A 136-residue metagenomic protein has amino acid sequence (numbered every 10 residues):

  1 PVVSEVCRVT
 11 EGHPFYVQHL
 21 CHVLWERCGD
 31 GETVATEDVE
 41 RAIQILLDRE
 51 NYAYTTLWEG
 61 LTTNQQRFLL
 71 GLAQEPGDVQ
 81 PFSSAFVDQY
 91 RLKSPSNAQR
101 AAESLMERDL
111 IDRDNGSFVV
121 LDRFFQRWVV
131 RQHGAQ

Functional and structural regions predicted by a protein language model:
S4, G12, Y16-P95: Winged-helix-like regulatory helical subdomains adjacent to P-loop NTPase cores
Y90-R108: Short amphipathic alpha-helical interaction segments
M106-G116: A short, conserved structural fragment
S117-R123: Minor-groove-contacting beta-hairpin "wing" of winged helix-turn-helix DNA-binding domains
R123-Q136: Short, amphipathic alpha-helical interaction segments positioned at domain boundaries
